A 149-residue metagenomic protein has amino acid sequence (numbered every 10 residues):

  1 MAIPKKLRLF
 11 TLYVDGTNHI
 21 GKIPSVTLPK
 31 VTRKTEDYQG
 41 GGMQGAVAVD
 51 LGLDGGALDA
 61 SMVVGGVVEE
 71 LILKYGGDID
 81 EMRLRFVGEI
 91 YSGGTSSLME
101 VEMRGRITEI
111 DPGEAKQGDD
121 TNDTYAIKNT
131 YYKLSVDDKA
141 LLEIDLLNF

Functional and structural regions predicted by a protein language model:
M1-V67, R106-Q117: Solvent-exposed edge beta-strands and adjacent loop segments that serve as assembly or binding interfaces
H19-S25, S96-G105, E143-D145: Short amphipathic beta-strand/extended segments with alternating polar/hydrophobic composition
G52-G56, D78-D80, S97, Q117-T121: A generic structural micro-feature
D59-V63, R83-V87, E100-E102, T124-K128: Beta-strand secondary-structure signal
E69-K74, V136: Short, conserved charged micro-motifs
I72-Y75, T95, D111-A115: Short acidic, glycine/proline-enriched loop segments that cap or flank alpha-helices
Y75-R104: Short, acidic/charged, Gly/Pro-enriched secondary-structure junctions
R106-F149: Mixed-charge, glycine-accented linear interaction segment located at domain edges/termini
